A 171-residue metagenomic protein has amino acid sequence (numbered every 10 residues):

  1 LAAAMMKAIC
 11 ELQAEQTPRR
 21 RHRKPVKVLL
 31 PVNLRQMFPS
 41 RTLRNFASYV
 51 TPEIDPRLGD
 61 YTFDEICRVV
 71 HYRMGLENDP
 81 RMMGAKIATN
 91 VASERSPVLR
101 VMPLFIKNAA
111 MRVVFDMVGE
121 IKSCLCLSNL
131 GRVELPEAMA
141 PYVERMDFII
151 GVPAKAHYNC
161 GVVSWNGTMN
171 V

Functional and structural regions predicted by a protein language model:
L1-M5: Short amphipathic alpha-helical segments
C10-N170: Acyl-thioester-dependent acyl-group transfer interface
